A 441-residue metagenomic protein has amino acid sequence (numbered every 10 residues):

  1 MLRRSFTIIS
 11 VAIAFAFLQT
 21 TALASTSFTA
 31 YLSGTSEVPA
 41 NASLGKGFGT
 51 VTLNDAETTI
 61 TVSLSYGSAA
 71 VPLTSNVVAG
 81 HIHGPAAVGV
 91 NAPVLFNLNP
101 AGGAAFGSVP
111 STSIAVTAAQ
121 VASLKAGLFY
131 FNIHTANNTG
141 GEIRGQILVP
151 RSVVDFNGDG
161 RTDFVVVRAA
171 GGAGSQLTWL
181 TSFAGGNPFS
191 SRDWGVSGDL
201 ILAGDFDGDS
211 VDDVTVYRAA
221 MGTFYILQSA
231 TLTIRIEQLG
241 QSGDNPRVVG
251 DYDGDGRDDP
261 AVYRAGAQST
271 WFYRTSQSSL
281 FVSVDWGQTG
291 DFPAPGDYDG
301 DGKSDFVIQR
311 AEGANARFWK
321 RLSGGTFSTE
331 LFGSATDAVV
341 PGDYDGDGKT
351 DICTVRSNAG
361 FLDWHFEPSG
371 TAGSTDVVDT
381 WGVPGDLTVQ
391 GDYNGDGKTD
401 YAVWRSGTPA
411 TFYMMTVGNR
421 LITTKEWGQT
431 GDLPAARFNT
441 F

Functional and structural regions predicted by a protein language model:
M1-R4: Positively charged n-region of N-terminal signal peptides that target proteins for export
T7-I8, L23, L232, G313: Short amphipathic alpha-helical "recognition" segments used for binding
I8-Q19: Bacterial N-terminal signal peptides
S10, L44-F48, V77, G160-R161 (+2 more regions): Short beta-strand-initiation
I13, Y31-S33, S43-G45, V78 (+9 more regions): Short amphipathic alpha-helical surface micro-motifs
A24-G80, G84-P150: Metal-centered catalytic cores of metalloenzymes
L53, P150-F441: Trp/Gly-enriched beta-strand/coil motifs that build multi-repeat beta-propeller-like domains and related W-rich binding
